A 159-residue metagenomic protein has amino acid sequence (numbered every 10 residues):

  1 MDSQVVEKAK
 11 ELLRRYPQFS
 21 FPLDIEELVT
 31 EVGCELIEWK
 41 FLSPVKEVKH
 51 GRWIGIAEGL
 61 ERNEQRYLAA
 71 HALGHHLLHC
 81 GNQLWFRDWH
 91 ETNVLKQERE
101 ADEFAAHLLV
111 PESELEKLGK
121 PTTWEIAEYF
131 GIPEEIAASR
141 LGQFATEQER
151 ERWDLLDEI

Functional and structural regions predicted by a protein language model:
M1-I159: Active-site hotspot residues in diverse enzymes, especially metal/ion-binding acidic/histidine motifs
